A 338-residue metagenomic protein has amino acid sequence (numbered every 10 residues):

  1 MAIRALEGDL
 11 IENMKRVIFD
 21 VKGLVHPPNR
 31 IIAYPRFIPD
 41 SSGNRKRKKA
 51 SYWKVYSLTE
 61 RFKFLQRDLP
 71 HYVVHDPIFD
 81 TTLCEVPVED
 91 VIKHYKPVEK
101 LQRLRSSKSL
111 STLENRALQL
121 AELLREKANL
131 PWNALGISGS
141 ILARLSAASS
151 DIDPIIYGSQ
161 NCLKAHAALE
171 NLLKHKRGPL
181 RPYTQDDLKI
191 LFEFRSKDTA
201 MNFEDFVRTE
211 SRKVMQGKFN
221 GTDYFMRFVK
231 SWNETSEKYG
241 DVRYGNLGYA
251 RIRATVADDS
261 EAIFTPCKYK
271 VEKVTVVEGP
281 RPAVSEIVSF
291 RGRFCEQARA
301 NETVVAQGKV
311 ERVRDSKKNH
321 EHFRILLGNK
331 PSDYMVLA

Functional and structural regions predicted by a protein language model:
M1-S149, Y157-A338: Catalytic core of pol beta-like nucleotidyltransferases
